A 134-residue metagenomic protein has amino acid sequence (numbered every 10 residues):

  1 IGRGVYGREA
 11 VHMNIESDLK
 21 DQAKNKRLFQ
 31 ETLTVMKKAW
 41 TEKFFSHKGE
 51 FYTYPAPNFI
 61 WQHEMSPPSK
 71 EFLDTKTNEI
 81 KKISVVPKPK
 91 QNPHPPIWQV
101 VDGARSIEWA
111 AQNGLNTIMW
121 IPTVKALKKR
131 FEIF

Functional and structural regions predicted by a protein language model:
I1-N113: Internal, glycine-rich beta/alpha segment that forms the wall or movable "lid" of small-molecule/cofactor binding
H12, K129-F134: Short low-complexity, flexible loop/linker segments enriched in glycine and/or proline with clustered acidic
D102-F131: A conserved active-site cap/scaffold subdomain adjacent to cofactor or substrate pockets
